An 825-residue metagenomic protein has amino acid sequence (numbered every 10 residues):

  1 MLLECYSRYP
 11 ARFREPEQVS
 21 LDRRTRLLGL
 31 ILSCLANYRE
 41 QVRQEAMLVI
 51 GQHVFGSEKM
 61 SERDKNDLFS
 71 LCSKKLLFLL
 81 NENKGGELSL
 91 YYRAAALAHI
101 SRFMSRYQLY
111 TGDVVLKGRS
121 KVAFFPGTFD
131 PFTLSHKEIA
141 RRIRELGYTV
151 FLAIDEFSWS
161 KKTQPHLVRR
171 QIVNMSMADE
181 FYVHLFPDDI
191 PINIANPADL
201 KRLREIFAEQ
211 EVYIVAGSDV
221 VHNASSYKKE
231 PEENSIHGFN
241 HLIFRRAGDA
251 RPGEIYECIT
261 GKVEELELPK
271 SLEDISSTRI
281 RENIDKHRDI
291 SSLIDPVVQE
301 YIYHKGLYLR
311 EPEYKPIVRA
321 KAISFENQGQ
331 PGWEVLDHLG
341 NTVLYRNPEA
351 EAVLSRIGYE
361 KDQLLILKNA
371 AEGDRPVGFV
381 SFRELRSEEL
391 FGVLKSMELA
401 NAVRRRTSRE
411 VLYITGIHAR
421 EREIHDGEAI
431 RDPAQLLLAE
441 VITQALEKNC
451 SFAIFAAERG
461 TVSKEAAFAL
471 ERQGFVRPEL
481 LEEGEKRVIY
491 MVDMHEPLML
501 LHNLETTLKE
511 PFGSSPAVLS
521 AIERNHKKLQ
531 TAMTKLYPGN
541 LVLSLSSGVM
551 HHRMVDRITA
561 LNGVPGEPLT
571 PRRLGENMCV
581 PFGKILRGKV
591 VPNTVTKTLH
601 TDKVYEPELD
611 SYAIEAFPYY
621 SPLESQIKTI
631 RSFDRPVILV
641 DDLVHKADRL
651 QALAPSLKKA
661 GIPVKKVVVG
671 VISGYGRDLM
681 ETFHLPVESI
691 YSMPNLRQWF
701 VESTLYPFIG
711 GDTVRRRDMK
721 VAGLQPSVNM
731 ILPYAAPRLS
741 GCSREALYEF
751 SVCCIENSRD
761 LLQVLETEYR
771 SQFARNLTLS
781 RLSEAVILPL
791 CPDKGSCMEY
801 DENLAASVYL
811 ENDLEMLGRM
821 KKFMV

Functional and structural regions predicted by a protein language model:
C5-F13, Q52-M60: Residue-level signature of the C-terminal ends
N37, R43, M47, S57 (+2 more regions): Nucleotidyltransferase catalytic core that binds NTPs
K137, E398, V411-A419, I424-L446 (+1 more regions): Conserved acetyl-CoA-binding loop-helix of GNAT-fold acetyltransferases
I317-S355, Y359-E360, I366-P376: Short amphipathic alpha-helix that is part of the acyltransferase structural core
G373-R375, S381-G416: Conserved acyl-donor/pantetheine-binding loop and adjacent beta-alpha core of acyl/acetyltransferases and related
R383, E471-V825: PRPP-associated nucleotide enzymes
H418-R420, F452-F468: Conserved beta-strand-loop-alpha-helix junction that forms the acyl-donor binding cleft
T443-G460, K665: Conserved GNAT acetyl-CoA-binding A-motif
